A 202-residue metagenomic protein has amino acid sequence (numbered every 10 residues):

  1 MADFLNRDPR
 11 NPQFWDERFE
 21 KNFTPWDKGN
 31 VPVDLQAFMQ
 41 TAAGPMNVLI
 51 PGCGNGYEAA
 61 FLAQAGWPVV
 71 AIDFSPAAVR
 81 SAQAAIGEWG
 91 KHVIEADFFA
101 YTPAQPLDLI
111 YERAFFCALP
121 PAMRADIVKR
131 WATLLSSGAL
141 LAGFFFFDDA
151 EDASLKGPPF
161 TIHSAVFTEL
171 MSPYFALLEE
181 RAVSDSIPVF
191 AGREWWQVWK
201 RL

Functional and structural regions predicted by a protein language model:
M1-I50, G54-Q105, L119-L134, A139-L202: Class I (Rossmann-like) S-adenosyl-L-methionine-dependent methyltransferase catalytic domain, capturing the SAM-binding
D108: Conserved acidic residues
Y111: A conserved beta-strand element that flanks and buttresses the S-adenosyl-L-methionine
A114, A118: Short catalytic micro-motifs in class I SAM-dependent methyltransferases
